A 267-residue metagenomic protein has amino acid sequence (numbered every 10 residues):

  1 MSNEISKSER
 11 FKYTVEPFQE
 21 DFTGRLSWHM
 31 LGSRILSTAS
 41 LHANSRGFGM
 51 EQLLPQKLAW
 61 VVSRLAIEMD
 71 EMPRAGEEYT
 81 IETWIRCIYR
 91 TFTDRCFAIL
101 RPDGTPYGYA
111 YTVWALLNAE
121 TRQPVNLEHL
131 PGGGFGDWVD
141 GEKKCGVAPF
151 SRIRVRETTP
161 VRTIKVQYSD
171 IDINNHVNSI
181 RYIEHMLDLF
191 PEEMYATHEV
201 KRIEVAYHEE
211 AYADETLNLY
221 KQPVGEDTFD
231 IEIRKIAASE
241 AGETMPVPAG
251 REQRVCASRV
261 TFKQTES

Functional and structural regions predicted by a protein language model:
S2-V62, Y107-Y111, N118-E199, K263-S267: Hot-dog-fold acyl-thioester-processing enzymes
I5-F11, A66-S151, Y207, A211-D214 (+1 more regions): HotDog/MaoC-like acyl-thioester-processing domains
R202: Phosphate-/nucleic-acid-contacting segments
